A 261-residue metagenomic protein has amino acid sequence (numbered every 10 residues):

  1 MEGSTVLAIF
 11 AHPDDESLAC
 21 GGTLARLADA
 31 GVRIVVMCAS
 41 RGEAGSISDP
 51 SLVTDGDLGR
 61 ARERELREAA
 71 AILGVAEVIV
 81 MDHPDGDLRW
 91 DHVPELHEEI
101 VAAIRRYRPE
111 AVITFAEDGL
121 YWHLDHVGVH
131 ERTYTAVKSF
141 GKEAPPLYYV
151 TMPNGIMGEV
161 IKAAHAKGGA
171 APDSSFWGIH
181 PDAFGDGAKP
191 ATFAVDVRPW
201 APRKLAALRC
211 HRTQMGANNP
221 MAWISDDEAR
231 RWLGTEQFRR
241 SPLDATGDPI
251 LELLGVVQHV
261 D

Functional and structural regions predicted by a protein language model:
M1-L7, W90-D261: Metal-dependent de-N-acetylase/amidase catalytic core
M1-Y107, T135-S139, R239, I250: Active-site rim/loop-helix segments in enzyme catalytic domains that contact anionic ligands
